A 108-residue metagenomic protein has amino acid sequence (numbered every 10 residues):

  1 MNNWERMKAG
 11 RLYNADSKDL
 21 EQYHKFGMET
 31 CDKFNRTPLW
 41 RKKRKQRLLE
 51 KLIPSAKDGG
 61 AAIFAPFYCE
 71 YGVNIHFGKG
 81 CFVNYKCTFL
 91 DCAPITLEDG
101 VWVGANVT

Functional and structural regions predicted by a protein language model:
M1-G60: Terminal amphipathic alpha-helical/low-complexity segments used for targeting or macromolecular assembly
G59, F64-A65, E70-K79, V83-Y85 (+1 more regions): Left-handed beta-helix
T108: Glycine-rich, pocket-lining loop/helix-strand segments that form or immediately flank
